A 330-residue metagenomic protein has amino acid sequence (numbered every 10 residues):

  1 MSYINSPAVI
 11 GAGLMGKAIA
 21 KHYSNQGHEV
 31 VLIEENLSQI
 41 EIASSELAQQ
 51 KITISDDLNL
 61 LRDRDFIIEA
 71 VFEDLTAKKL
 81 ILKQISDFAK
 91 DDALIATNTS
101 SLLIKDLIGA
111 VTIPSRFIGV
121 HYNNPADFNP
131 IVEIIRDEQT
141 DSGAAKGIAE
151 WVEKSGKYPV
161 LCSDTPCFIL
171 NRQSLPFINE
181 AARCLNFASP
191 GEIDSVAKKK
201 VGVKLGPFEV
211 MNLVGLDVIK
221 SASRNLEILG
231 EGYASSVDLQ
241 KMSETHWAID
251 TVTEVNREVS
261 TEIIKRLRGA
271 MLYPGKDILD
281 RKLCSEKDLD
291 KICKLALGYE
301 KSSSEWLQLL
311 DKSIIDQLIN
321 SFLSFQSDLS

Functional and structural regions predicted by a protein language model:
M1-S330: N-terminal glycine-rich phosphate-binding loop for ADP-containing cofactors
